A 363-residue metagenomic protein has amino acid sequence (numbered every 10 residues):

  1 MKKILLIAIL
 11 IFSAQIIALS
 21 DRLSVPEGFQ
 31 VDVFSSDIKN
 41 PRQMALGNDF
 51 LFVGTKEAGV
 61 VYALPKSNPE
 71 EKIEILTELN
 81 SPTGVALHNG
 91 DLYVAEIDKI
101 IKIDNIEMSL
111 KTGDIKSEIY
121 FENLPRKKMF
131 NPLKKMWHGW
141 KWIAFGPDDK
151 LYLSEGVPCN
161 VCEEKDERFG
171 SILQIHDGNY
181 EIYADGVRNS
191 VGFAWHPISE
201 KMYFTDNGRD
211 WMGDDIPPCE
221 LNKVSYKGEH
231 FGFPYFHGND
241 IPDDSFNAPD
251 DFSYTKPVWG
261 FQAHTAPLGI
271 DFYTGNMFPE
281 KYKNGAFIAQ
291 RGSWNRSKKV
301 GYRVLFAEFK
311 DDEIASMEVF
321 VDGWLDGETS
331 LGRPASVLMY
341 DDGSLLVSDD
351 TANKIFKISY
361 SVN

Functional and structural regions predicted by a protein language model:
L19-V25, W140, V157-N160, Q174-D177 (+6 more regions): Beta-propeller domain segments
D32-E57, A266-F272, I288: Beta-strand-rich domains and repeat architectures in extracellular enzymes and scaffolds, especially beta-propellers
V33-I38, E74-E78, Y120-K127, N131-K135 (+3 more regions): Surface loop/turn motifs at the tips and blade-to-blade linkers of beta-strand repeat domains
V53-G54, V94, Y152-S154, Y203-D206 (+2 more regions): Residue position within the beta-strands of beta-propeller blades
V60-A63, K99-I101, S171-L173, E220 (+2 more regions): A short loop-to-beta-strand structural motif that recurs across blades of beta-propeller domains
D98-F145, S154-V157: Asp-box/WD-like beta-propeller blade repeats and closely related beta-sheet repeat scaffolds
L338-N363: Blade-level signature of beta-propeller repeat domains, shared across WD40, Kelch, NHL, RCC1 and BNR/Asp-box propellers
